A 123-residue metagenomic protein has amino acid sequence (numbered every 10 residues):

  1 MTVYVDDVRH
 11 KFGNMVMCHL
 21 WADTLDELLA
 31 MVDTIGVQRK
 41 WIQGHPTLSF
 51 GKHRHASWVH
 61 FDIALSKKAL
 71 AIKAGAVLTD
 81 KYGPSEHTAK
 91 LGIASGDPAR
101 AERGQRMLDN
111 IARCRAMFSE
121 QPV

Functional and structural regions predicted by a protein language model:
M1-P122: Catalytic phosphate/metal-binding cores of nucleic-acid and nucleotide-processing enzymes, i.e., regions that mediate
